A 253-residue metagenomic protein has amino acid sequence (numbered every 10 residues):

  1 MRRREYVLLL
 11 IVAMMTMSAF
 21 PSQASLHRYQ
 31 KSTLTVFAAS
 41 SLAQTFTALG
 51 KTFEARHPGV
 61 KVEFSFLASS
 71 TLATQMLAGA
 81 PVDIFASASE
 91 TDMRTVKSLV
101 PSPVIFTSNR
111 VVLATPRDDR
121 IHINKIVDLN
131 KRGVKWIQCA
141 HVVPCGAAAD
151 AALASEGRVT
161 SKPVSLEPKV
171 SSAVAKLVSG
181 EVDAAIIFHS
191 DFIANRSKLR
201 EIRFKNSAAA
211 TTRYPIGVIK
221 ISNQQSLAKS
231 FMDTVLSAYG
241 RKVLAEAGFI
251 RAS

Functional and structural regions predicted by a protein language model:
R3-V7: N-terminal export leaders
L9-S18: Bacterial N-terminal signal peptides
A19-R56, K61, S65-A78, S87-S98 (+1 more regions): Exported/periplasmic ABC-transporter solute-binding proteins
A80-V82: Short acidic/histidine-rich motifs immediately flanking catalytic phosphotransfer sites in two-component signaling
